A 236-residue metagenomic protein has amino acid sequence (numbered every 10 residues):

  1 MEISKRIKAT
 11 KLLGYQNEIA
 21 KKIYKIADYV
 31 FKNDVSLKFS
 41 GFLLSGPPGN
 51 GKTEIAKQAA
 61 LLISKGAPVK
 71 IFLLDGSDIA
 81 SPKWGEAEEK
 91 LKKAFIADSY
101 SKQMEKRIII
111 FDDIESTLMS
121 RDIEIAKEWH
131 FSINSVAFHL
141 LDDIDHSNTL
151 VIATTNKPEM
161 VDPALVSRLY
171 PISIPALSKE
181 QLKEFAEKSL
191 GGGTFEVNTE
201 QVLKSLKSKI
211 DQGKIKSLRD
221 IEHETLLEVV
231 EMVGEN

Functional and structural regions predicted by a protein language model:
E2-G41: Pre-Walker A (pre-P-loop) alpha-helix and adjacent loop at the N terminus of AAA/AAA+ ATPase modules, a conserved
N33-L37, I63-A67, A97-E105, H130 (+2 more regions): Conserved catalytic network of the ASCE P-loop NTPase/AAA+ motor domain
K38-L73, I96-S101: Walker A/P-loop
F72-Q103: Short glycine-rich substrate-engagement loop in P-loop NTPases that contacts/grips substrate
D78-A80, I114-T117, N156-M160, L177-L182: Conserved nucleotide-binding/hydrolysis micro-motifs of P-loop NTPases
D112-I152, M160-S167: Conserved catalytic/switch belt of AAA+ P-loop NTPases
Y170-K188: Conserved AAA+ ATPase "SRH/arginine-finger" region at the nucleotide-binding site
T194-N236: Conserved AAA+ ATPase small/helical "lid" subdomain
